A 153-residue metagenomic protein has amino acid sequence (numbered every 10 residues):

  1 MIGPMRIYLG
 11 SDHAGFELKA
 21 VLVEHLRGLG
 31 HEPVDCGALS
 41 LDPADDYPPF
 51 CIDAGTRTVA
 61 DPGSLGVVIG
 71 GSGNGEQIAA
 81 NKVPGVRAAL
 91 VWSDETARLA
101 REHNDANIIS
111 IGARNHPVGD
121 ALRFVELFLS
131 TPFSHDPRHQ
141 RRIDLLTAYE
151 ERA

Functional and structural regions predicted by a protein language model:
I2, T58-P62, R101-H103: Solvent-exposed alpha-helices and their adjacent loops that cap or buttress functional pockets in soluble metabolic
R6-I7, G63-G66, G85-R87: Short active-site oxyanion
Y8-G10, A14-G15, D94-A153: C-terminal binding/interaction regions
Y8-G28, P33: Glycine-rich phosphate/diphosphate-binding loop of Rossmann-like nucleotide-binding domains
K19, C51, E76, A121-L122 (+1 more regions): A general structural signal for well-ordered alpha-helical segments in protein cores
E32-P43: A short beta-strand-loop structural module common to alpha/beta enzyme folds
P49-V68: Short, structured active-site "lid" loops
V68-R114: Mid-chain, well-packed structural core segment of small domains
